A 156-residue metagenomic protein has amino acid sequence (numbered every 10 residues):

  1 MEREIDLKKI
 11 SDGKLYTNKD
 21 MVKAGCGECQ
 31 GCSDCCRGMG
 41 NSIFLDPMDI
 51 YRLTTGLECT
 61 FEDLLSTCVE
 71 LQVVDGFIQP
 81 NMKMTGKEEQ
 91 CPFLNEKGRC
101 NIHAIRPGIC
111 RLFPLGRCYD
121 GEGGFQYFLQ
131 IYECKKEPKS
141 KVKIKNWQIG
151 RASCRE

Functional and structural regions predicted by a protein language model:
M1-E156: Short loop/turn segments that flank or connect secondary-structure elements
